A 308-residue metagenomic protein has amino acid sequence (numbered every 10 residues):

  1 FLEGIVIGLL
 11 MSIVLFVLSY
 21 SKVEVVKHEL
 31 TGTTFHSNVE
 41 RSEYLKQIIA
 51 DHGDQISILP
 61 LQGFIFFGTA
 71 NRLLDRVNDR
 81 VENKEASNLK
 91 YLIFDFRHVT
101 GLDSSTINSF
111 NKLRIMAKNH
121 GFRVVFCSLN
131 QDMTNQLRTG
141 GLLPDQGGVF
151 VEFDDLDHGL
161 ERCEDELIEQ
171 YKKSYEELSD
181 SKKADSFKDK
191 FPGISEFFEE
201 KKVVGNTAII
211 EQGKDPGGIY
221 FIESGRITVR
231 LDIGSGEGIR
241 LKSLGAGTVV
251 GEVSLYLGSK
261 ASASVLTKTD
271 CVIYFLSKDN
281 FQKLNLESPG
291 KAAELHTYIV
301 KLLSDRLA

Functional and structural regions predicted by a protein language model:
F1-N135, T139: The feature marks cytosolic C-terminal regulatory regions of anion transporters and related permeases
I93, F153, I219, S243 (+1 more regions): Short aromatic/basic micro-patch
Q136-D145, K190: Short, aromatic/basic amphipathic alpha-helical patches
Q146-H158, R162: Short acidic-hydrophobic, aromatic-tinged amphipathic segments that line or gate anion-handling sites
L160-A208, G245, L255, S288: Cyclic nucleotide-binding regulatory module and flanking cytosolic helices
E200-K201, I210-Q212, G217-I222, L241-K242 (+1 more regions): His/acidic/aromatic-lined binding-pocket segments of jelly-roll/cupin-type domains and related regulatory beta-sandwich
N206, D215-S235, G245-V249: Glycine- and acidic-residue-biased ligand/ion/polar-headgroup-sensing regions
R240-T297, S304: Cyclic-nucleotide recognition modules
